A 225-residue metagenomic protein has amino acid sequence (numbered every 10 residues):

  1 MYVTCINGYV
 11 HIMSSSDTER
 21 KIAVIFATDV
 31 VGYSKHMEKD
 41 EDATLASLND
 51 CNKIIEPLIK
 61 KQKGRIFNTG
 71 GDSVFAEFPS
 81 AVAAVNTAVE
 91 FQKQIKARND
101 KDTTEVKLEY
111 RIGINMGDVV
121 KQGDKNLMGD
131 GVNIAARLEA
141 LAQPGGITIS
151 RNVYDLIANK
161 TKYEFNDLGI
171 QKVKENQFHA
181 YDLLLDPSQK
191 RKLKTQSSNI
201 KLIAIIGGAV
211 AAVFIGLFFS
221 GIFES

Functional and structural regions predicted by a protein language model:
T4, Y9-T87, K93-Q94: Catalytic NTP-binding/metal-coordinating core of nucleotidyl cyclase/transferase enzymes
L58-G70, I95-G113, N126: Catalytic core regions of nucleotide second-messenger enzymes
E77-V82, G113-L127, P144: Catalytic strand-loop-helix junctions within cyclic-nucleotide turnover domains
R98-D100, Y110-D118, A140-K172: A short beta-strand->alpha-helix segment at the C-terminal rim of the class III nucleotidyl cyclase catalytic domain
E164-T195: N-terminal intrinsically disordered, acidic low-complexity segments at the extreme N-terminus
L183-F219: Long, domain-scale regions corresponding to catalytic signaling modules most often appended to membrane systems
F223-S225: Acidic, proline/glycine-rich low-complexity intrinsically disordered segments
